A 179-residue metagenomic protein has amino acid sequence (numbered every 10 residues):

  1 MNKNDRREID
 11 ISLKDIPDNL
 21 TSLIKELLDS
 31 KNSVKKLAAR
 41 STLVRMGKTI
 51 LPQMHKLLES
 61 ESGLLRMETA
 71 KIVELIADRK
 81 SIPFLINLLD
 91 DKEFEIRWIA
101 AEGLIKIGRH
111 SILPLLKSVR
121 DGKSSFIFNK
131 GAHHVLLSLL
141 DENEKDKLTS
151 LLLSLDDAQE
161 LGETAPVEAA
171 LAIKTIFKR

Functional and structural regions predicted by a protein language model:
M1-T49, L171-F177: N-terminal alpha-helical scaffold/docking segments in eukaryotic complex subunits
L13-L27, K48-E59, D78-D90, R109-D121 (+2 more regions): Amphipathic alpha-helical scaffolding segments comprising HEAT/armadillo-like alpha-solenoid repeats
K31-N32, E61-S62, K92-E93, K123-S125 (+1 more regions): Short inter-helical turns and helix N-cap capping residues of alpha-solenoid HEAT/ARM repeat scaffolds
S33, V44, K48, P52-E102 (+1 more regions): Alpha-helical adaptor scaffolds
K35-K36, R66, R97, N129 (+1 more regions): Residue-level detector of extended alpha-helical repeat arrays and alpha-solenoid scaffolds
S41-R45, I72, G103-K106, V135-S138 (+3 more regions): Core register positions within helices of long alpha-helical scaffolds
S125-H133: Alpha-helical solenoid repeats of the armadillo/HEAT superfamily in eukaryotic scaffolding/adaptor proteins
L151-R179: Eukaryotic acidic, Ser/Thr-rich intrinsically disordered low-complexity regions
